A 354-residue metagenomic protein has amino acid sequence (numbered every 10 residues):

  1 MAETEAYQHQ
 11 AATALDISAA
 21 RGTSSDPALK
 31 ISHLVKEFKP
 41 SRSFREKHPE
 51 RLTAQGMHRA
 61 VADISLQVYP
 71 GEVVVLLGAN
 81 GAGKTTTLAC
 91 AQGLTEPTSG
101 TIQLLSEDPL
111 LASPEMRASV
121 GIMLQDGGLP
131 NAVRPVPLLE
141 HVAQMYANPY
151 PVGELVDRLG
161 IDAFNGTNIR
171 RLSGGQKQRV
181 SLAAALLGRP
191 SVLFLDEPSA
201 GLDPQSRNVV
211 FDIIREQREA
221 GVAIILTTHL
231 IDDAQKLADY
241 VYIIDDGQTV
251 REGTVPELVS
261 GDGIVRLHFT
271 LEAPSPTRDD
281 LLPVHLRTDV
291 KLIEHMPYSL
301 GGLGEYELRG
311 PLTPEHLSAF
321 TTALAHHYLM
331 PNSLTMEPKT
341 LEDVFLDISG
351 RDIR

Functional and structural regions predicted by a protein language model:
R45-K47, E140, Q144, P149-F164: Conserved ABC ATPase "signature" region
Q92: Helix-to-loop junction immediately C-terminal to a conserved catalytic motif
G100-D108, M116: Conserved ABC transporter NBD signature motif
L182: Hydrophobic anchor residue at the start of the ABC signature
L193-E197: Catalytic Walker B motif of ABC-type/P-loop ATPase nucleotide-binding domains
F211-P311: ABC transporter nucleotide-binding domain
